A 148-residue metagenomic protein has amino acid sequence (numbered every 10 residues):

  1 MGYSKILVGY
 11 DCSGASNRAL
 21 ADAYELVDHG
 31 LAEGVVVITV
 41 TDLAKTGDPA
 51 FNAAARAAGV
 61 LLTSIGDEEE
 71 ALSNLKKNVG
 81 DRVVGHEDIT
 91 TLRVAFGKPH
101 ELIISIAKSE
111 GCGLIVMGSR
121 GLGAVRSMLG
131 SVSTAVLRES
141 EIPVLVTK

Functional and structural regions predicted by a protein language model:
M1, E25, D42, K77-I115: Structural beta-alpha unit
G2-A58: Small/aliphatic-rich secondary-structure junction motif
V36-I38, T91-A95, L145: General small-molecule cofactor/ligand-binding pocket signal
T39, G118-R120, K148: Short secondary-structure boundary segments
N52-R56, S109-G111, S133-A135: Short, hinge-like loop/turn segments at secondary-structure boundaries
A57-S73: A short acidic, glycine-rich active-site loop that binds or catalyzes chemistry on phosphate/adenosine moieties
L114-A135, E139: Glycine-rich, Arg-bearing micro-motifs that act as flexible, cationic patches
I142-K148: Short, flexible loop segments at boundaries between secondary-structure elements
